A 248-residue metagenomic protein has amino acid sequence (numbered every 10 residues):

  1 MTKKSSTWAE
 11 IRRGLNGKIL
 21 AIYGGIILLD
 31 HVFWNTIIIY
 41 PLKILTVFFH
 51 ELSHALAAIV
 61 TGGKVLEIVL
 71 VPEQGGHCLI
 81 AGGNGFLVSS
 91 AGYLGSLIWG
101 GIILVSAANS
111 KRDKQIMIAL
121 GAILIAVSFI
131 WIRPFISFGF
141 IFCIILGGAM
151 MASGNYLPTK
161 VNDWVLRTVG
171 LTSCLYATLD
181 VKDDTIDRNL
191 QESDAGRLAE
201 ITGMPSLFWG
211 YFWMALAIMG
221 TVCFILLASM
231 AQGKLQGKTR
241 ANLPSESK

Functional and structural regions predicted by a protein language model:
M1-N35: Topogenic membrane-insertion module of multi-pass membrane proteins
I26, I98-I103, L120-F129, C143-M151: Hydrophobic, membrane-inserted alpha-helices
L29, F49, N162-D180: Hydrophobic alpha-helical membrane-insertion segments
N35-F86: Small-residue-rich helix-interface/hinge motifs
I37, G82-F86, V105-K111, F129-F138 (+2 more regions): Membrane-interface helix caps and helix-loop-helix hairpins in membrane proteins
G83-L97, R133-C143, F208-A215: Membrane-interface loop-to-helix entry segments
K111-I123, S137-L146, N162-G170: Cytoplasmic-side transmembrane-helix entry/capping segments in multi-pass membrane proteins
N189-F208: Short, membrane-exposed interhelical loops at transmembrane-helix boundaries
